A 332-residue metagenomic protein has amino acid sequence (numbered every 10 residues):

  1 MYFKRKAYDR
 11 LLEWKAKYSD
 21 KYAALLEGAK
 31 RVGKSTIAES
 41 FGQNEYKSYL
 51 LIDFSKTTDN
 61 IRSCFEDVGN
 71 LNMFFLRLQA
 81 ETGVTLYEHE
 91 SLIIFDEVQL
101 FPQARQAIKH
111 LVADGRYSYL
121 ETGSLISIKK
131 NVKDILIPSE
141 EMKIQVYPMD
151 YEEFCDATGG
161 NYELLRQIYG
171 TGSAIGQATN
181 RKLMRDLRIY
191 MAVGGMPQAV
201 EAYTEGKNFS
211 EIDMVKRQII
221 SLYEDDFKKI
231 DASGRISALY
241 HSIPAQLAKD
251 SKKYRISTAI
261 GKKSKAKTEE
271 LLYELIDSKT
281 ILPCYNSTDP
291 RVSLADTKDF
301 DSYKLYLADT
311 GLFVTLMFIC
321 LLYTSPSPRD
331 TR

Functional and structural regions predicted by a protein language model:
K6-Y18: Pre-Walker A adenine-sensing motif
L26: Hydrophobic anchor at the beta1->P-loop junction of P-loop NTPases
K34: Conserved lysine of the Walker
I37: Hydrophobic positions on the alpha1 helix immediately C-terminal to the Walker A/P-loop
D59-T82: Short glycine-rich substrate-engagement loop in P-loop NTPases that contacts/grips substrate
S118-S124: Structural recognition of the conserved hydrophobic beta-strand(s) that form the central parallel beta-sheet of P-loop
K133-A245: Interdomain motor-coupling "hinge/lid" segment immediately C-terminal to the ATP-binding subdomain of NTP-driven enzymes
E205, E211-S325, R329-R332: Accessory nucleic acid-recognition modules appended to NTPase machines
